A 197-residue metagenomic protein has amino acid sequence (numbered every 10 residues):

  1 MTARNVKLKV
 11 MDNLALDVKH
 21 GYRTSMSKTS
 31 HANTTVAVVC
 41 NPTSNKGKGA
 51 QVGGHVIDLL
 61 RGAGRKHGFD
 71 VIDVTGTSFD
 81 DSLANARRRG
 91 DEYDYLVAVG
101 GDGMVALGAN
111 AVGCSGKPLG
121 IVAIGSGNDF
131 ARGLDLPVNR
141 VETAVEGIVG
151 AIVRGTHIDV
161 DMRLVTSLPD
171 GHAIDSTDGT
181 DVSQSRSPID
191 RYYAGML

Functional and structural regions predicted by a protein language model:
M1-H20, L168-T180: Intrinsically disordered, low-complexity polar segments enriched in Ser/Thr/Pro and acidic
K7-V99, A106, N110, E142 (+1 more regions): ATP/NTP phosphate-donor binding region
A37, R61-R65, V74-G76, D81 (+2 more regions): Catalytic core of DAGKc-family lipid kinases
T43-N45, G101-M104, I124-G127, L197: Short glycine-rich anion-binding loops that position phosphate/pyrophosphate groups of nucleotides and phosphorylated
A50, G103-A106, N128-F130, V138: Short, flexible micro-motifs
